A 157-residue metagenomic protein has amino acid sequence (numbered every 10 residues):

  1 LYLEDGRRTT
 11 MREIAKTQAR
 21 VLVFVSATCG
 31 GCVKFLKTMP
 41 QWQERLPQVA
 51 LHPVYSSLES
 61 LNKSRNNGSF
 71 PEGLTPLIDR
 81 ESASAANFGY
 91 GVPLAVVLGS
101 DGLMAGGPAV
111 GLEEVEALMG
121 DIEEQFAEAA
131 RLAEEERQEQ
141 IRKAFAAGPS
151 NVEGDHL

Functional and structural regions predicted by a protein language model:
L1-R12: N-terminal "domain-start" segment that seeds a small globular fold
T10-M39: Short active-site neighborhood of thiol/selenol oxidoreductases, capturing the structured segment around
M11, V54-S56, L77-E81: Conserved beta-strand termini and adjacent loop/short-helix elements that scaffold enzyme active sites in alpha/beta
T28, V33-S69, A83: Structural microenvironment flanking redox-active thiols in thiol-disulfide oxidoreductases
N66-G99: Short, internal strand/loop/helix patches that form the active-site neighborhood or redox-interaction surface
D101-L157: Thiol-/selenol-based redox modules, centered on thioredoxin-like and closely related oxidoreductase domains
